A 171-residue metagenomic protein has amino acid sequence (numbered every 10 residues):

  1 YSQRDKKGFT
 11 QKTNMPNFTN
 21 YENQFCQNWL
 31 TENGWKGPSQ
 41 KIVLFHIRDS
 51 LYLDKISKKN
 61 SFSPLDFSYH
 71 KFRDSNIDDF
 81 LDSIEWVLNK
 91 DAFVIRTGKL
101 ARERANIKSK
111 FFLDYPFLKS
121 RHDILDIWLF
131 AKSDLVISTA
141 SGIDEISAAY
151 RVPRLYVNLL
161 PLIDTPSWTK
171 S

Functional and structural regions predicted by a protein language model:
Y1-K55: A nucleotide-sugar donor-handling region in carbohydrate enzymes
T10-T13, P64-Y69, K108-Y115: Short, basic, glycine/proline-bearing loop/turn elements
N14-F18, C26-L30, S68-D79, A92 (+2 more regions): Charge-rich alpha-helical segments
W35-S39, L88-N89, W128-K132: Flexible, charged surface loops at secondary-structure boundaries
Q40, F45-D54, S75-D123: Catalytic donor nucleotide-activated moiety binding site of glycosyltransferases and closely related
Y52-S75: A solvent-exposed, charged loop/short amphipathic helix patch at secondary-structure junctions
L125-K170: A donor-sugar binding/catalytic signature common to diverse glycosyltransferases and related nucleotide-sugar
